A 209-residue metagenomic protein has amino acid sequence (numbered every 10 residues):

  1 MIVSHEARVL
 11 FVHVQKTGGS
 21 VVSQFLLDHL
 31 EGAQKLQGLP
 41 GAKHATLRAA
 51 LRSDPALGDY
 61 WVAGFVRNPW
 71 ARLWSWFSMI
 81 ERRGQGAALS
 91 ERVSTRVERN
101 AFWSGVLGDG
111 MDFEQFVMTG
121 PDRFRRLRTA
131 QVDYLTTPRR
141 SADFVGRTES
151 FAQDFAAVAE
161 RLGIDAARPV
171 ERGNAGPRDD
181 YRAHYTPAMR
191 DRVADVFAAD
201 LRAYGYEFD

Functional and structural regions predicted by a protein language model:
M1-D209: Membrane-interface amphipathic segments in extracytoplasmic regions
